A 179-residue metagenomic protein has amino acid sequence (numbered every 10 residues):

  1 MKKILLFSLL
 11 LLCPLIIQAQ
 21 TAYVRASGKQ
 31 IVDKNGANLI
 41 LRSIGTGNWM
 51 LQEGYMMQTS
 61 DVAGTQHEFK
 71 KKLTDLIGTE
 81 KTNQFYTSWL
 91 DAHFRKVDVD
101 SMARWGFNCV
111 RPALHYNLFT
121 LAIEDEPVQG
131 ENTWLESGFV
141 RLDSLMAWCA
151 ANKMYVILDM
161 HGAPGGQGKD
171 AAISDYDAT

Functional and structural regions predicted by a protein language model:
M1-Q20: Bacterial Sec-dependent N-terminal signal peptides
L6-F7, Q18, I31, W89 (+1 more regions): A general structural-boundary detector
L9, T21, K34, D100-M102: Generic marker of residues within folded, mature protein domains
Q20-S43: N-terminal module-boundary/linker segments of secreted carbohydrate-active enzymes
N38-L41, T46-T179: Active-site mouth of glycoside hydrolases
